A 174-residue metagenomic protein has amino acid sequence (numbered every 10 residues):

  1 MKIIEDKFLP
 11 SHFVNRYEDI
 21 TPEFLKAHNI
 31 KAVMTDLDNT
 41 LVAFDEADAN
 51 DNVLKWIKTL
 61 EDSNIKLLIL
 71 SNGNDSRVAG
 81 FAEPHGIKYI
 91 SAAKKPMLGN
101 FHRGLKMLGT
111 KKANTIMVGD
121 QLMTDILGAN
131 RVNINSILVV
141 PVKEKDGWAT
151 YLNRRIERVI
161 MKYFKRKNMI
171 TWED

Functional and structural regions predicted by a protein language model:
K2-T35, V42, E46-A47, N52-M117 (+1 more regions): Asp-based, Mg2+/Mn2+-dependent phosphohydrolase catalytic module
